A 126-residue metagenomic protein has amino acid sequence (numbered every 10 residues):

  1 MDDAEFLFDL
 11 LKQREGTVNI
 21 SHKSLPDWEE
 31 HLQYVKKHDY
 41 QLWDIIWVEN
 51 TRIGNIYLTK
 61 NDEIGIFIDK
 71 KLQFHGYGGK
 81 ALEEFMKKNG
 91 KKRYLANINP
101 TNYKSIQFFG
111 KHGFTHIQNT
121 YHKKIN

Functional and structural regions predicted by a protein language model:
M1-D9: A short beta-loop-alpha structural element at the N-terminal edge of CoA-dependent acyl/N-acetyltransferase catalytic
D9-S24: Helix-loop element at the rim of GNAT/NAT acetyltransferase active sites that forms part of the acceptor-substrate
S24-K71: Acetyl-CoA-dependent GNAT
Y40-Q41, G113-T115: Short glycine-aromatic motifs
I56-T59, F85, N97, F108: Long, contiguous binding/interaction regions
F74-K88, Y103-K111: Conserved acetyl-CoA-binding loop-helix of GNAT-fold acetyltransferases
N89-T101: Conserved GNAT acetyl-CoA-binding A-motif
N97-I98, T115-N126: Conserved catalytic-core motifs of GNAT/GCN5-like acyltransferases
